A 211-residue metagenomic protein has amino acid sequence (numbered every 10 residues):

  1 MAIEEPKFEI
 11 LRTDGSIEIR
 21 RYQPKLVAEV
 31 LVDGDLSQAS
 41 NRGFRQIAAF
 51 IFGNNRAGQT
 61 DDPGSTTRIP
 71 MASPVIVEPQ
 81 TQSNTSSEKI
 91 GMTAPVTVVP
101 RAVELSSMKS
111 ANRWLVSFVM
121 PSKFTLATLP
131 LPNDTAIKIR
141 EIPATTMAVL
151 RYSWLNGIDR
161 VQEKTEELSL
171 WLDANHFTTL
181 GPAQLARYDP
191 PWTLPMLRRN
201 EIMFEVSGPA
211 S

Functional and structural regions predicted by a protein language model:
M1-S211: A solvent-exposed interaction/effector surface
